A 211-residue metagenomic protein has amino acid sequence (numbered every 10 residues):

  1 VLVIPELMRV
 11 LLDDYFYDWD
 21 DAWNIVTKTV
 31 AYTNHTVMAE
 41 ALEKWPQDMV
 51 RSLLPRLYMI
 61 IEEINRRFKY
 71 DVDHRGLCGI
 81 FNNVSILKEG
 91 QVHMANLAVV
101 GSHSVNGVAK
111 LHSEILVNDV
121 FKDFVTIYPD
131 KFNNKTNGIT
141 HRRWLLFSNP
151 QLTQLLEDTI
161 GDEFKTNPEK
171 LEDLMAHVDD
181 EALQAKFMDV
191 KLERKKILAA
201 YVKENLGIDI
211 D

Functional and structural regions predicted by a protein language model:
V1-D211: A conserved ligand/cofactor-binding region detector
